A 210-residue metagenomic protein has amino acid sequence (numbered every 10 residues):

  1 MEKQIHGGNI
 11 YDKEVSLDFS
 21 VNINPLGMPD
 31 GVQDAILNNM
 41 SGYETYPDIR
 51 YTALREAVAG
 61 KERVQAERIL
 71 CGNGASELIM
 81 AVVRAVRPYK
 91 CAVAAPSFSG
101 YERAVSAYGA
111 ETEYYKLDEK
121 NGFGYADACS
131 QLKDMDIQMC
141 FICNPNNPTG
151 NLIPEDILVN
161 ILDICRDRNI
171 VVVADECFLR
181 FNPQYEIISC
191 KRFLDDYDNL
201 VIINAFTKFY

Functional and structural regions predicted by a protein language model:
M1-T45, I170: N-terminal "arm"/small-domain region of PLP-dependent enzymes with the aminotransferase-like
N22-N24, A75, F98, N144-P148 (+2 more regions): Short glycine-rich anion-binding loops that position phosphate/pyrophosphate groups of nucleotides and phosphorylated
G27-V32, G100, N199-Y210: PLP-dependent aminotransferase class I/II
Y51-C91: Phosphate-binding glycine-rich loop
Q65, Y108-G109, D196-Y197: Short, structured coil segments at secondary-structure junctions
A85-I142: PLP-dependent aminotransferase-like
F123-D136, P148-R168, V172, E176-F209: Active-site pre-lysine segment of PLP-dependent enzymes
